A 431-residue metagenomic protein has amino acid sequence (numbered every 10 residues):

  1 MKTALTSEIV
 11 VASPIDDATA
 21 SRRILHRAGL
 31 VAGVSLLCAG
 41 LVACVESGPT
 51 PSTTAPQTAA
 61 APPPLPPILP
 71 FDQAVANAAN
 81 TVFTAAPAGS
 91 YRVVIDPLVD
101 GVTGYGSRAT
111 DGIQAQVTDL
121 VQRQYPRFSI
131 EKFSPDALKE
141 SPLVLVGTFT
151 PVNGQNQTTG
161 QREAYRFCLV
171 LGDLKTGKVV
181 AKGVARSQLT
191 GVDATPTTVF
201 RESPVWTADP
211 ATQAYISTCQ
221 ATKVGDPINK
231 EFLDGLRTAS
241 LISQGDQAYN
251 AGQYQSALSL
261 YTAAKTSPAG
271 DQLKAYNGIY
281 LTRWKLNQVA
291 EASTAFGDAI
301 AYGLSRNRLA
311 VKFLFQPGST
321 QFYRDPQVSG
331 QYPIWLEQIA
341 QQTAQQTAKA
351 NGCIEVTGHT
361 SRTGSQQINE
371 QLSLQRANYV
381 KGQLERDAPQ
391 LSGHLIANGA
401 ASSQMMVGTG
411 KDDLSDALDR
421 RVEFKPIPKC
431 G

Functional and structural regions predicted by a protein language model:
G40-A43: C-terminal motif of bacterial Sec signal peptides marking the signal peptidase cleavage site
V45-S90, L174-A263: C-terminal/domain-edge helix-coil "capping" segments
T58-D72, I242, G303-Q338, S361-Q367: Short, solvent-exposed beta-strand/turn patches at coil↔beta or beta↔helix junctions that act as interaction loops
P70-A88, Q321-T357, E385-R386, F424-G431: Periplasmic peptidoglycan-binding/anchoring modules of Gram-negative envelope and division proteins
A78-V82, R92-P97, F128-D173, G177: A short, hydrophobic beta-strand-centered structural micro-motif
A85-K139, D387: N-terminal segment of the mature soluble domain
Y91-G104, V311-S319, I339-A377, G393-G408: Short, surface-exposed beta-strand segments enriched in small/polar/acidic residues
G106-D119, A290, P326, H359-G431: Periplasmic OmpA-like peptidoglycan-binding domain that tethers envelope proteins to the cell wall
